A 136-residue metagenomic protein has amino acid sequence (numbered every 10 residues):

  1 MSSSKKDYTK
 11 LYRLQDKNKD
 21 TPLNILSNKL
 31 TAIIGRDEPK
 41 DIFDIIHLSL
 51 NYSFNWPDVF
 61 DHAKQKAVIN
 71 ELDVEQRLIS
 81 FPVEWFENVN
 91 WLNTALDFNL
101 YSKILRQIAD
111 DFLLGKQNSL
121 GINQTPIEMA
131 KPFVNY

Functional and structural regions predicted by a protein language model:
M1-Y136: Compositionally biased terminal segments of proteins
